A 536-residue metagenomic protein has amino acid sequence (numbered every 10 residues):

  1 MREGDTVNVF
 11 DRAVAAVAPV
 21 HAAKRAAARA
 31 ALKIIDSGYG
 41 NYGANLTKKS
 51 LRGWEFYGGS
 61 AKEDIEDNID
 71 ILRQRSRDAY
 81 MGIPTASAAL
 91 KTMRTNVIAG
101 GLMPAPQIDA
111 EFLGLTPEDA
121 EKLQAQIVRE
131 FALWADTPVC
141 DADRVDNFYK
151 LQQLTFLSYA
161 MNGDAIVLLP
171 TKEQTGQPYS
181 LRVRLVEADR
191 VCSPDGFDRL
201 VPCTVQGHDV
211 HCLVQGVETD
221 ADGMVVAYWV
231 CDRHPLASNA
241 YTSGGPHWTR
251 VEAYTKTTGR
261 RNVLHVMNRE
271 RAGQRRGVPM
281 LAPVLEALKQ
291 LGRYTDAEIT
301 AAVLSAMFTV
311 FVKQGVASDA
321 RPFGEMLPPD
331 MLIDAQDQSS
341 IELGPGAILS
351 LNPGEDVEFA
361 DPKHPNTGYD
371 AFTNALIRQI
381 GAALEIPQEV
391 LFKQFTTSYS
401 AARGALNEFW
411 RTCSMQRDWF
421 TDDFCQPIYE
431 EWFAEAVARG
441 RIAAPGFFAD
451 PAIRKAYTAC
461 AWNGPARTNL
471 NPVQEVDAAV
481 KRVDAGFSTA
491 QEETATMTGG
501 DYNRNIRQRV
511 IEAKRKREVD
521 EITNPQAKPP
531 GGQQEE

Functional and structural regions predicted by a protein language model:
M1-M161, L169-L181: Extended, helix-rich architectural segments
R2, N8-F10, V17, E355-F359 (+4 more regions): Activation/maturation switch segments at domain boundaries
E121, P138, G346-L470, N503: Surface-exposed loop-to-helix/strand elements on domain peripheries
D143-D146, L169-K172, A302-T309, L391-F395 (+3 more regions): Short coil/turn segments at secondary-structure boundaries
D146-F148, Q152-Y241: Extended, Lys/Arg-enriched charged tracts that mediate electrostatic binding to polyanionic substrates
R233-K256: Extended active-site and interfacial segments that coordinate phosphate-rich ligands in large catalytic machineries
K256-A401: Extended, charged amphipathic alpha-helical segments
R261-N262, V312, V316-A320, N407-A434 (+1 more regions): Long, compositionally biased
